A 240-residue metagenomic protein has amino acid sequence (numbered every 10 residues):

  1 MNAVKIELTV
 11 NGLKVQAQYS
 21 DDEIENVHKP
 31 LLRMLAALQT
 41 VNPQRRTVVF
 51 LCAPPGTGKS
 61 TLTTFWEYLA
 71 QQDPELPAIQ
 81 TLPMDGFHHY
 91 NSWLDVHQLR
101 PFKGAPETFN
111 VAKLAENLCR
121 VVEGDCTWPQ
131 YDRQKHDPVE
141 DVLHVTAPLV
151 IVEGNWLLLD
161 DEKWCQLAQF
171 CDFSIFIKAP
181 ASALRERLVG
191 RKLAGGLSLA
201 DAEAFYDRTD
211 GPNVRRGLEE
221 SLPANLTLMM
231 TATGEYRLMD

Functional and structural regions predicted by a protein language model:
M1-K29: Charged, amphipathic alpha-helical linker segments immediately N-terminal to NTP-binding catalytic cores
A53: The Walker A (P-loop) glycine that initiates the GxxxxGKT/S ATP-binding motif of P-loop NTPases
G56: Walker A (P-loop) phosphate-binding loop of P-loop NTPases
K59: Conserved lysine of the Walker
L62: Hydrophobic positions on the alpha1 helix immediately C-terminal to the Walker A/P-loop
Q80-P83, H89-K135: Conserved nucleotide-sensing/catalytic segment adjacent to the nucleotide-binding pocket in NTP-handling enzymes
K135-R191: ATP-dependent NMP and nucleoside kinases share a basic, alpha-helical "lid"
C165, L193-D240: Small-molecule kinase domains that catalyze NTP-dependent phosphoryl transfer to phosphate-bearing small molecules
